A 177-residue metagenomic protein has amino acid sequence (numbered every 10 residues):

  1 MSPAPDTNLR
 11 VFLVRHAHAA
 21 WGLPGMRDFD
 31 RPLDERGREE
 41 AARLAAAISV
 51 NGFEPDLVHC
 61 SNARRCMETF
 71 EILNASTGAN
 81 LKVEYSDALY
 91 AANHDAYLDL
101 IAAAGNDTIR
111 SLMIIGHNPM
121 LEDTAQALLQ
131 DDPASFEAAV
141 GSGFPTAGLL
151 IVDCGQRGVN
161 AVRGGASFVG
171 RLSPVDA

Functional and structural regions predicted by a protein language model:
S2-A92, A96, P133-A134: Active-site-proximal alpha-helix that buttresses catalytic centers in soluble enzyme cores
N8-L9, I109, T146, G165: A structure-centric signal for secondary-structure junctions around beta-strands
V11, S111-M113, L149: Residue-level preference for the first positions of well-ordered beta-strands
A102-I114, N160-S167: A polyampholytic, Gly/Pro-enriched intrinsically disordered region
I109-D131: A glycine-rich beta-strand to alpha-helix segment that forms a phosphate/ribose-binding loop at ligand/cofactor sites
L129-S167, R171-P174: Domain-level recognition of soluble alpha/beta enzyme cores, biased toward histidine phosphatases/phosphomutases
